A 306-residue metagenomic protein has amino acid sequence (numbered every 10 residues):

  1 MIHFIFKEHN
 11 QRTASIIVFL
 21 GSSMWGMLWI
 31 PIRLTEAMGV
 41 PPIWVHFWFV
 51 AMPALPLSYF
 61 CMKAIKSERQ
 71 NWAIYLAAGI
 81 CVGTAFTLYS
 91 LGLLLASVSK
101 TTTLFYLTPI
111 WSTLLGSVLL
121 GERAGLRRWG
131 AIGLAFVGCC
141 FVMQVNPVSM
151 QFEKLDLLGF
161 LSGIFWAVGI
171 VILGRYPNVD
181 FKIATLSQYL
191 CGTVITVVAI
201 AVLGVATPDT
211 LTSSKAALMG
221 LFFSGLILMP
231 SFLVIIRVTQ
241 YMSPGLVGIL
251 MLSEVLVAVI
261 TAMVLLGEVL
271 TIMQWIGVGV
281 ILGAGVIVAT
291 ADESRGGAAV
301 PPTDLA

Functional and structural regions predicted by a protein language model:
M1-W44, I80, G133, S149-R175 (+2 more regions): Glycine-/small-residue-enriched transmembrane alpha-helix faces in small-molecule transporters and effluxers
I2-F4, V50, Q144-V145, L252-A306: C-terminal-most transmembrane helix of multi-pass membrane proteins
R12-I17, P42-F60, L134, K154-L158 (+1 more regions): Hydrophobic alpha-helical transmembrane segments of multi-pass integral membrane proteins, especially transporters
T13-G21, C61, I65-L88, K154-S162 (+3 more regions): Loop-to-transmembrane-helix transition segments
S23-G39, T87-A96, L104, V168-D180 (+2 more regions): Juxtamembrane C-cap of transmembrane helices in multi-pass membrane transport proteins
P56, C61-A64, L91, T108-G130 (+1 more regions): C-terminal transmembrane-helix exit sites in multi-pass transporters
L57, R127-V145, I164, I195-T196 (+1 more regions): Hydrophobic transmembrane alpha-helices of multi-pass small-molecule transport proteins
T102-L107, L173-T193, L228-V264: Helix-helix packing/entry segments at the starts of transmembrane helices
